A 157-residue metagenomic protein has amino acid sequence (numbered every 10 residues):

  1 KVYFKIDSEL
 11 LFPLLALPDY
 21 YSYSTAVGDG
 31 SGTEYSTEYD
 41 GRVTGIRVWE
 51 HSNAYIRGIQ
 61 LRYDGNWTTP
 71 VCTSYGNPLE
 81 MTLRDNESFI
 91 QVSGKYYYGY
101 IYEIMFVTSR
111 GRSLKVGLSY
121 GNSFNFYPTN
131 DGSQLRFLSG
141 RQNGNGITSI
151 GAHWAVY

Functional and structural regions predicted by a protein language model:
K1-D7: Bacterial N-terminal signal peptides that target proteins for export
D7-Y157: Lectin-type carbohydrate-recognition ectodomains
